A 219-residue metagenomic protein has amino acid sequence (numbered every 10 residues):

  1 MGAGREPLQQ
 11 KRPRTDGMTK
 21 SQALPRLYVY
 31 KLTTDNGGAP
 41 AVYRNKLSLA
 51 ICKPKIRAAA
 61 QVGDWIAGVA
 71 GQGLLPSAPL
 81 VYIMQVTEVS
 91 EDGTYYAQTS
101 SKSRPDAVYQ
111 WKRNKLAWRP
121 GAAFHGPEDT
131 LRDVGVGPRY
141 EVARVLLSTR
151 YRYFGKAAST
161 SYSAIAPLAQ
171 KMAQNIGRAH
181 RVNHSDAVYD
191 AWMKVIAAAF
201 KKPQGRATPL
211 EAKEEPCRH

Functional and structural regions predicted by a protein language model:
G2-A23, D92-H219: Contiguous surface segments at macromolecular interaction interfaces
G2-A70, L74-P76: Short N-terminal edge-element motif at the start of the domain
R26, L80-Y82, T149: Residues that flank catalytic or metal-binding motifs in active/ligand-binding sites
K31-T33, V69, T87, R150 (+1 more regions): Structured loops at beta-to-helix junctions and adjacent beta-edge loops in soluble globular domains
T34-G38, Q72, T87-D92, S159: Short loop/turn segments at secondary-structure transitions that flank enzyme active sites
L75-A78, G93-Y95: Short acidic/glycine-rich loop or secondary-structure boundary segments that cap or lie
A78-V89: Short beta-strand-centered aromatic/proline hotspots
